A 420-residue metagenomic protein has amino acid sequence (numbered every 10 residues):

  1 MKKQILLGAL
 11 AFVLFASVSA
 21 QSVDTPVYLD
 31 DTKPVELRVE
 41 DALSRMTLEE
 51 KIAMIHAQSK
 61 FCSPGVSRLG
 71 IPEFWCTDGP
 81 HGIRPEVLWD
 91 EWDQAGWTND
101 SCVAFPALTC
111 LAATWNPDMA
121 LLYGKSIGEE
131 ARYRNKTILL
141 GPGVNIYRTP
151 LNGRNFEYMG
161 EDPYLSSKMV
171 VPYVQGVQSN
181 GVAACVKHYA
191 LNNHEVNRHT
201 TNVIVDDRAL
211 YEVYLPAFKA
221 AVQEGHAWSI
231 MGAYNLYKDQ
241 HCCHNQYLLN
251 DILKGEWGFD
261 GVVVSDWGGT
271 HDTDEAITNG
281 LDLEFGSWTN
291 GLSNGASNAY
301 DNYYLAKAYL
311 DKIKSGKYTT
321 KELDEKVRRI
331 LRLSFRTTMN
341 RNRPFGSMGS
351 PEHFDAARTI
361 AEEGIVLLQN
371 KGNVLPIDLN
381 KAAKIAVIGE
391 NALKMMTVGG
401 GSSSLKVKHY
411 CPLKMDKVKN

Functional and structural regions predicted by a protein language model:
M1-D24: Bacterial Sec-dependent N-terminal signal peptides
A20-N420: Glycoside hydrolase catalytic-domain context in secreted enzymes
